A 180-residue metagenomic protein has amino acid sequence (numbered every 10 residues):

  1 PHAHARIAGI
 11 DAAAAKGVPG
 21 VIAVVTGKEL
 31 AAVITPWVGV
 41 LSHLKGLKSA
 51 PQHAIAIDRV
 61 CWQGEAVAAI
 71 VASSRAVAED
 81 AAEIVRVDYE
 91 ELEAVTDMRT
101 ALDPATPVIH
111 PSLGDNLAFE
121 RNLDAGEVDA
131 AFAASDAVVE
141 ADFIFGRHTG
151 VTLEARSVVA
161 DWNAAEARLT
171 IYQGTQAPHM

Functional and structural regions predicted by a protein language model:
P1-E120, V138-A141, V151: Flexible, low-hydrophobicity surface segments
N122-G126: Short, low-to-moderate order helix/coil transition modules at the start of elongated helical scaffolds
E127-M180: Conserved beta-alpha junction segments in alpha/beta enzyme cores
